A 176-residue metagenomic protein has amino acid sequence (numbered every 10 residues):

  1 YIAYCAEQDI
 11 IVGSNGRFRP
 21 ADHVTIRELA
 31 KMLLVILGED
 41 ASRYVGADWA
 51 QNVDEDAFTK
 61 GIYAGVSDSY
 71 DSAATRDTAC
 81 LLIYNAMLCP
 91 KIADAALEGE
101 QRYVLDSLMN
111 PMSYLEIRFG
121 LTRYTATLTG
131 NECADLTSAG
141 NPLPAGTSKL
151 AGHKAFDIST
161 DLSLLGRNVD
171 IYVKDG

Functional and structural regions predicted by a protein language model:
Y1-D175: N-terminal propeptides
